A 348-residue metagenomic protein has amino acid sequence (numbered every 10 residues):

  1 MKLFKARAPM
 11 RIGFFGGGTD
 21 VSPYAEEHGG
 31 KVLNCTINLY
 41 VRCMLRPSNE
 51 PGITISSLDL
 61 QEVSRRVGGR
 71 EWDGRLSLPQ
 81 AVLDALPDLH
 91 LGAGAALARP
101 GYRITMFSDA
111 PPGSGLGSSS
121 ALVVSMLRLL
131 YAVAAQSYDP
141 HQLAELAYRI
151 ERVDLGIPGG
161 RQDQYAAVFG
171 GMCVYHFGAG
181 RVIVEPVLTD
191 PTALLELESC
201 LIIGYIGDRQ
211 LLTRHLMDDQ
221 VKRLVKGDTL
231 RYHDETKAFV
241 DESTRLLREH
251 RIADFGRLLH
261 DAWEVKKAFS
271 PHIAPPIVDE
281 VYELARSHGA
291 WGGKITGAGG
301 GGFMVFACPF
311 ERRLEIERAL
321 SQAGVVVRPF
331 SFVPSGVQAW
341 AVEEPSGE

Functional and structural regions predicted by a protein language model:
M1-F15, D20-E26, V32-C35, Y40-G92 (+5 more regions): C-terminal nucleotide
T54-S57, S108, S118-S120, G160: Short linear Ser/Thr-Pro motifs
E71, G115-L116: Alpha-helix N-cap/helix-initiation motif
R75-L83, R103, F107, V123-L127 (+1 more regions): Generic internal hydrophobic packing segments that stabilize the cores of diverse globular domains
Y102, F107-S114, W291: Short pre-catalytic strand/loop immediately N-terminal to key active-site residues, enriched for Gly-Thr
L116-P140: DPxDG-like acidic metal-binding loop motif
G301: Glycine-rich active-site/cofactor-binding loop and its immediate structural neighborhood
